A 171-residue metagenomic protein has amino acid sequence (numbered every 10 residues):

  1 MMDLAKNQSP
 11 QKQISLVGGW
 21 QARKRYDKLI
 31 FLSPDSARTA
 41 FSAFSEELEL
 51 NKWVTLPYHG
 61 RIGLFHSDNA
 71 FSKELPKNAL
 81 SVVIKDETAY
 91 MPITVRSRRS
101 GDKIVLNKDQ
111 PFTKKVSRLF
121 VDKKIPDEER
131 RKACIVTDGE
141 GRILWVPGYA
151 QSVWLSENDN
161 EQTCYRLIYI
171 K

Functional and structural regions predicted by a protein language model:
M1-K171: AMP-forming adenylation/ATP pyrophosphatase catalytic core
